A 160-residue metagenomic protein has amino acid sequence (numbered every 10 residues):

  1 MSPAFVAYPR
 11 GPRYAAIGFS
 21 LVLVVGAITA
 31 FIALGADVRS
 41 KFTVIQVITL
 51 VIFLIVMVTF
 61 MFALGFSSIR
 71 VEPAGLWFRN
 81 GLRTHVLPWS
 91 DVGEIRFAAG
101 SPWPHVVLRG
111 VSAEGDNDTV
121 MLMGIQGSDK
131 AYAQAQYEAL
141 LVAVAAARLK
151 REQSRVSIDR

Functional and structural regions predicted by a protein language model:
M1-K41: N-terminal membrane-targeting/pre-transmembrane regions
S40-I52: Hydrophobic alpha-helical transmembrane segments
I52-W89: Conserved beta-hairpin
S67, P102-P104, D118: Envelope-exposed proteins and targeting segments
W77-F78, T84-H85, G93-E94, S112-T119: Short, surface-exposed beta-strand-loop junctions and turns on beta-sheet-rich folds
F78, H105-L108: SH3/SH3-like beta-barrel fold
L82-H105: C-terminal halves and exits of single transmembrane alpha-helices
V107-R160: A membrane-cytosol interface segment of integral membrane proteins
